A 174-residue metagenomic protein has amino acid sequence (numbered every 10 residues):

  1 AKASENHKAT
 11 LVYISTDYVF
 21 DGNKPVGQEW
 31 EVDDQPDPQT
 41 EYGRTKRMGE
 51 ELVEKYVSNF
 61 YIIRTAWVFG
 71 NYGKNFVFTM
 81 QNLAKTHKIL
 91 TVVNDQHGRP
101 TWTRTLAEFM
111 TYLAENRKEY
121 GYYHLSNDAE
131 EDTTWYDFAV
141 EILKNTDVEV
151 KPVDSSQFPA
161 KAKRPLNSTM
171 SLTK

Functional and structural regions predicted by a protein language model:
A1-S4, V53, L143: A generic structural signal for well-ordered alpha-helical segments
N6, T10, V19-I63, V68: Catalytic helix-loop patch of NAD(P)-dependent Rossmann-fold dehydrogenases
T16, T65, S155: Active-site loop/turn elements of alpha/beta-hydrolase fold enzymes, especially the short glycine-/histidine-rich
Q35, N59, M80-T91, K144-S156: A short C-terminal helix-loop "cap" of Rossmann-like NAD(P)-dependent dehydrogenase/epimerase domains
T40, G98-T101, T133, M170: Residue-level signal for the nucleotide or nucleotide-sugar donor/cofactor binding architecture
E51-G98, R104-Y112: NAD(P)-dependent short-chain dehydrogenase/reductase
F109-M110, N116-A162: Mid/C-terminal beta-alpha module of Rossmann-like enzyme folds, strongest in SDR-family dehydrogenases/epimerases
V148-E149, K163-K174: C-terminal amphipathic/interface module of NAD(P)-dependent oxidoreductases and related NAD-binding regulators
